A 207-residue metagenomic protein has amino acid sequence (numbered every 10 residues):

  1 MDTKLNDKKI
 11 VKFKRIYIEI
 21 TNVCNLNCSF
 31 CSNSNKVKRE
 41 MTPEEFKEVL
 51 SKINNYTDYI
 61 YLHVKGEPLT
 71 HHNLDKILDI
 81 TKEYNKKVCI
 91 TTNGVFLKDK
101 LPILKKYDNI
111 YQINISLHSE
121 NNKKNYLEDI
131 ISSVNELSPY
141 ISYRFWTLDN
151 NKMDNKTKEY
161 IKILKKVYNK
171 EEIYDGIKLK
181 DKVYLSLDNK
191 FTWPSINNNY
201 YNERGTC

Functional and structural regions predicted by a protein language model:
M1-Q112, N121-N125: Conserved alpha-helical substructure of the radical SAM core
M41, Y61, D75, Y84-K87 (+1 more regions): Radical SAM enzyme [4Fe-4S]-AdoMet core and its adjacent flexible, acidic and glycine-rich loops/tails across
